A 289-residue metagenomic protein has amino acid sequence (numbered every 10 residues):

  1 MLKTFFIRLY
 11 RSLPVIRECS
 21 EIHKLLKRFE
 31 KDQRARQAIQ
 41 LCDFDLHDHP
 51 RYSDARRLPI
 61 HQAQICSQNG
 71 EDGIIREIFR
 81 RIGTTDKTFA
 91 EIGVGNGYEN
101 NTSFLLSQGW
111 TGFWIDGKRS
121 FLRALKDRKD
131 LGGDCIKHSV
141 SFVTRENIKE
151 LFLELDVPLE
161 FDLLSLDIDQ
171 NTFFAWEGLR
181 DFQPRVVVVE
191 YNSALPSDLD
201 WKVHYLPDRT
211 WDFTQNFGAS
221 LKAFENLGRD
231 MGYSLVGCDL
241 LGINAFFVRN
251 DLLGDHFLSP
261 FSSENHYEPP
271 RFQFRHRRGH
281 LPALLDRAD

Functional and structural regions predicted by a protein language model:
L2-S53: Extended alpha-helical heptad-repeat/coiled-coil "stalk" and oligomerization rods
D32-A90, F104, L151-F152, D198-D289: Rossmann-like AdoMet/SAM-dependent catalytic core
P59-E154, P158, L163-L166, S193-P196: SAM cofactor-binding core of SAM-dependent methyltransferases, primarily the Rossmann-like beta-alpha-beta module
E91, W114, S165, V186-E190 (+2 more regions): A structural signal for short, well-ordered beta-strand segments and their strand-loop junctions that often border
N100-S103, A124-L125, F174-G178, L199-D200 (+1 more regions): A short acidic (Asp/Glu
C135-K137, F174-T210: A short alpha/beta connector and helix-capping loop motif
S165-A175: Active-site glycine- and acidic-residue-rich loops that bind and position anionic ligands or nucleotide-like cofactors
